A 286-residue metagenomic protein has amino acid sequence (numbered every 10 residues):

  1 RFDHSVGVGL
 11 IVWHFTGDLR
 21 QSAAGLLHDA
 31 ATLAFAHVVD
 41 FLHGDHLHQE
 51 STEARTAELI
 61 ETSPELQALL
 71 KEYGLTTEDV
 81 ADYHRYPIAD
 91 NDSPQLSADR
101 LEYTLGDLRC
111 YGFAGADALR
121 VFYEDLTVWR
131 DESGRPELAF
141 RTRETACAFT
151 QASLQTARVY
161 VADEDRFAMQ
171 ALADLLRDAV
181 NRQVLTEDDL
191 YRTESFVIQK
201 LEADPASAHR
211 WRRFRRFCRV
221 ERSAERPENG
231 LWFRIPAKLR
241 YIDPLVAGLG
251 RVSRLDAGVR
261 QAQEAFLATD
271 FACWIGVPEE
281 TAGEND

Functional and structural regions predicted by a protein language model:
R1-R20, T32-D286: Histidine-centered, transition-metal-coordinating active-site segments
Q21-D29: Short alpha-helical catalytic segment bearing the HExxH-like zincin motif of zinc-dependent metalloproteases
